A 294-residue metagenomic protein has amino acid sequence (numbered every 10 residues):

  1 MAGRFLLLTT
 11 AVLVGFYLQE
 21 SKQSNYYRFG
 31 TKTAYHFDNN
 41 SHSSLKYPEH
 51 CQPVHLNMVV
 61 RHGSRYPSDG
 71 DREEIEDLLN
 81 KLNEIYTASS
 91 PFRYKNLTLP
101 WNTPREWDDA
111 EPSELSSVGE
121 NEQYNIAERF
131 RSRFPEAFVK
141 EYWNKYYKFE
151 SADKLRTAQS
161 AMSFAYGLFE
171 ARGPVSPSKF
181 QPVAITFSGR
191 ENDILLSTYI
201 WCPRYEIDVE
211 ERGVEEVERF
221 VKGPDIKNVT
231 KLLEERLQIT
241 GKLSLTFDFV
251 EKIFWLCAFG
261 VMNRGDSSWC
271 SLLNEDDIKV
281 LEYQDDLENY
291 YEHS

Functional and structural regions predicted by a protein language model:
M1-A11: Classical eukaryotic N-terminal signal peptides for Sec-dependent ER targeting/secretion, especially the positively
G15-K148, A152-S294: Signature for phosphate-centric chemistry
